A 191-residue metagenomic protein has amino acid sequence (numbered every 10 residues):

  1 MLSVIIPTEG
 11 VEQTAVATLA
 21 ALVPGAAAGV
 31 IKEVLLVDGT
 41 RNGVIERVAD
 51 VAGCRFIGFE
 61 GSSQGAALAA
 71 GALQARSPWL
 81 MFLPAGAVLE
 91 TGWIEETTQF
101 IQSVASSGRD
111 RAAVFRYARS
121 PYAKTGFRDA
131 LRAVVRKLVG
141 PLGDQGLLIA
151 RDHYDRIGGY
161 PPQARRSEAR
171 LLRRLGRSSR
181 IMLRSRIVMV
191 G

Functional and structural regions predicted by a protein language model:
M1-S3, E33, R170: Cell-envelope/extracellular polymer assembly enzymes that use nucleotide-activated donors
G10-A26: Short, well-formed alpha-helical segments that are part of the catalytic scaffolds of diverse glycosyltransferases
L36-I45, A87: A conserved acidic beta->alpha catalytic loop
F59-A75: Glycine-rich, basic loop-to-helix element that forms the pyrophosphate-binding segment of sugar-nucleotide handling
L80: Short aromatic/hydrophobic "clamp" motif used to bind/position activated sugar donors
G92-K124: Conserved donor NDP-sugar-binding/catalytic core segment of glycosyltransferases
R111-S120, R132-I149, R156: A recurrent flexible, glycine/aromatic-enriched loop bordering the glycosyltransferase active site that acts as
Q163, L172-V190: Catalytic donor-sugar/metal-binding loop of nucleotide-sugar-dependent glycosyltransferases
